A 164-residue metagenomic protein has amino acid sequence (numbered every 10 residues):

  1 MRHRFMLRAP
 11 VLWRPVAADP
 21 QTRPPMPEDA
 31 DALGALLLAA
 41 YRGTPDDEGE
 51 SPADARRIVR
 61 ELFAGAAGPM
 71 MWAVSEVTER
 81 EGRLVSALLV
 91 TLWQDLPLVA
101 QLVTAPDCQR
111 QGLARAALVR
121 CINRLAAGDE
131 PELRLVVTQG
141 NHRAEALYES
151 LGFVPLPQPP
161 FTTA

Functional and structural regions predicted by a protein language model:
M1-P20: Acyl-donor-binding surface of acyltransferase catalytic domains
Q21-L38, R42-D46: A short beta-loop-alpha structural element at the N-terminal edge of CoA-dependent acyl/N-acetyltransferase catalytic
E50-V85: Active-site rim helix/loop that mediates acceptor-substrate recognition in acyltransferases
M70, L92-A100, Q109, G128: A conserved beta-turn-beta hairpin within the catalytic core of GNAT-like acetyltransferases that forms part
S75-V77, R83-T91, L98-V103: Conserved beta-strand in the GNAT
T104, R110-A127, E145-S150: Conserved acetyl-CoA-binding loop-helix of GNAT-fold acetyltransferases
P106, L135-E145, F161-A164: Conserved beta-strand-loop-alpha-helix junction that forms the acyl-donor binding cleft
L125-V136: Conserved GNAT acetyl-CoA-binding A-motif
